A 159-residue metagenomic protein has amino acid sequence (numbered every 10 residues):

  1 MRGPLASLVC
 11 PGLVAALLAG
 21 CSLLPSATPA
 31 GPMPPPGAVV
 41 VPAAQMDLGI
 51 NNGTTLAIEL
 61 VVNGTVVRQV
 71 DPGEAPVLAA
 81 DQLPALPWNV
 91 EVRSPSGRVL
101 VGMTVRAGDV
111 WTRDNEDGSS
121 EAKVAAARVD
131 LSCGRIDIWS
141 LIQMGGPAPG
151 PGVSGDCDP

Functional and structural regions predicted by a protein language model:
M1-S22: Sec-dependent bacterial lipoprotein signal peptides
C21-N51, V66, L83, P95-P159: Intrinsically disordered, low-complexity segments enriched in small/polar residues
M46, L56, L86-W88: Envelope-exposed proteins and targeting segments
N51-I58: Short proline/glycine-enriched turn/loop motifs at strand-loop junctions of beta-rich domains
V61-T65: Short strand-turn-strand beta-turns centered on an Asx-Gly dipeptide
V66-P72: Short beta-strand segments within Ig-like beta-sandwich modules, predominantly Fibronectin type-III
V77-P87: Short Pro-Gly-centered beta-turn/loop motif in secreted/extracellular proteins
W88-P95: Short, aromatic- and glycine-rich surface loops/edge beta-strands on solvent-exposed regions
